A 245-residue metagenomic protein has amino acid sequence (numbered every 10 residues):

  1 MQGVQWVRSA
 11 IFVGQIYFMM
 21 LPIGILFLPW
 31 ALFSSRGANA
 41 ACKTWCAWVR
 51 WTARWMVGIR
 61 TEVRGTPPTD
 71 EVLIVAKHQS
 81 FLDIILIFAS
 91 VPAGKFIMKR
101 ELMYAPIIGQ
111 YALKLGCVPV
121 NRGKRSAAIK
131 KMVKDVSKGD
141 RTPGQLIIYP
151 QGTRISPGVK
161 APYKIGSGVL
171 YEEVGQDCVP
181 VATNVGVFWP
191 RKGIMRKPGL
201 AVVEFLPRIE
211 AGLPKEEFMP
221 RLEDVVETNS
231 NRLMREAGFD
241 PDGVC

Functional and structural regions predicted by a protein language model:
Q2-E62, Q110-Y111: A transmembrane-helix-recognition feature enriched in membrane-embedded lipid enzymes and envelope glyco-/phospholipid
Q2-W6, V120, A128: Juxtamembrane loop-helix boundary motifs flanking transmembrane segments in multi-pass membrane proteins
G24-A40, W55-M56, D70-R125: Catalytic core of membrane glycerolipid acyltransferases/transacylases, capturing the structured, soluble-facing
A53-R54, A112, G139, Y171: A generic structural signal for well-ordered alpha-helical segments
V63, I74, F96-I97, V203-F205: Generic preference for hydrophobic
R64-P68: Glycine-rich helix-loop-beta junction characteristic of Rossmann-like nucleotide cofactor-binding loops
I129-C245: Non-catalytic C-terminal accessory region of glycerolipid acyltransferases and related lyso-lipid remodeling enzymes
